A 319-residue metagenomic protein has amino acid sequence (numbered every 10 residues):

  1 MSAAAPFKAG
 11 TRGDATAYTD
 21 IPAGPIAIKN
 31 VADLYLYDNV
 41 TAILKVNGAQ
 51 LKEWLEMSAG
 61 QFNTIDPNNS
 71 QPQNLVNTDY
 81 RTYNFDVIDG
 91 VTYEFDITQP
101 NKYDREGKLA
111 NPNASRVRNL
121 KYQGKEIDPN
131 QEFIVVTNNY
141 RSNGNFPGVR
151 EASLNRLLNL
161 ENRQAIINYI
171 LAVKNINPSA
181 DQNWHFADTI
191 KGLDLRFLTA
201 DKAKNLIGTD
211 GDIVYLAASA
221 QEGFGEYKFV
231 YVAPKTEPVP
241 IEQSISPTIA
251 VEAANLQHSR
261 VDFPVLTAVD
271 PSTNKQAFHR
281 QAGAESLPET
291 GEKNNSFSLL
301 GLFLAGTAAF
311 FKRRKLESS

Functional and structural regions predicted by a protein language model:
M1-P247, V251, V261, T273: Catalytic centers of hydrolytic enzymes
G107, R118, A254, P264 (+3 more regions): Intrinsic-disorder/low-complexity peptide segments enriched for small residues
S115-V117, L195, S259, H279 (+2 more regions): Short, intrinsically disordered low-complexity segments
I241-S286, T290: Intrinsically disordered, low-complexity extracellular "stalk/linker" tracts enriched in Gly/Pro/Ser/Thr
Q276-R280, E285-E289, N294-K315: A cross-kingdom C-terminal cell-surface attachment/processing module
S318-S319: Cytoplasmic C-terminal tails of single-pass
